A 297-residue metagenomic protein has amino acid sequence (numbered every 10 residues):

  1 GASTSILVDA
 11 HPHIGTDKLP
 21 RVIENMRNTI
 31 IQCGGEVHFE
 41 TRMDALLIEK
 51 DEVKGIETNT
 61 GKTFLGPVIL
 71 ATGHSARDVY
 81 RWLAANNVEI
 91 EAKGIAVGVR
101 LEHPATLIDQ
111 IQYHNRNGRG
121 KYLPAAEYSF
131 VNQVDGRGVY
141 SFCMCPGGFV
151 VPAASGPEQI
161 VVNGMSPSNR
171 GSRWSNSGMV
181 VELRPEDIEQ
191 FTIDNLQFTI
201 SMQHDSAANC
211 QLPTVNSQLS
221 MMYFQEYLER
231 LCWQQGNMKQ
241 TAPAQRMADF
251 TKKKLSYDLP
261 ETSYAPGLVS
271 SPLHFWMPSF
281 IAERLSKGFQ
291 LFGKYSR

Functional and structural regions predicted by a protein language model:
G1-D194, I200-A208, P213-R297: Residues forming the flavin
